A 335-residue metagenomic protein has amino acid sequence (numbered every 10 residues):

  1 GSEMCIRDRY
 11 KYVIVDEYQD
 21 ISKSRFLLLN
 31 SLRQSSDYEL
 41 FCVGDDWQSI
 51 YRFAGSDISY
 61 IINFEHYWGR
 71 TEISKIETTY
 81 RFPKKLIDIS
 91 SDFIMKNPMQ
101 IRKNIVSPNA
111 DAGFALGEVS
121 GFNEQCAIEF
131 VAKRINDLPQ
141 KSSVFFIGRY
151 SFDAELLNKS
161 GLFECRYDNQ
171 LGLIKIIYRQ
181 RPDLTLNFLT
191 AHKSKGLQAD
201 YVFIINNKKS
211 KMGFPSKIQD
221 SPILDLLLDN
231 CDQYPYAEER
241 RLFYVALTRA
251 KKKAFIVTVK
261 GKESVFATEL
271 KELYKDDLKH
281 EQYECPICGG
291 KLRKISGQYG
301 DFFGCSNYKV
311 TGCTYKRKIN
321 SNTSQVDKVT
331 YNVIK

Functional and structural regions predicted by a protein language model:
G1-C5: Short, small-residue-biased leader/transition segments that mark boundaries at the very start of proteins
R9-S24, F41: SF2 helicase catalytic motif II
K23-L116: Conserved RecA-like helicase ATPase core segment that couples NTP binding/hydrolysis to strand translocation
T71-T78, M99-R149, L186: Inter-lobe coupling/hinge region of RecA-like P-loop helicase motors
P139-S143, A154, L184-T185, L189-V257: Conserved helicase C-terminal RecA-like lobe
F152-L171: Conserved helicase motor "Helicase C" RecA-like lobe of SF1/SF2 P-loop NTPases
C285-C288, C305: Short cysteine-rich clusters marking metal-coordination/redox-active sites
K309-V333: Short metal-binding segments enriched for Cys and/or His
